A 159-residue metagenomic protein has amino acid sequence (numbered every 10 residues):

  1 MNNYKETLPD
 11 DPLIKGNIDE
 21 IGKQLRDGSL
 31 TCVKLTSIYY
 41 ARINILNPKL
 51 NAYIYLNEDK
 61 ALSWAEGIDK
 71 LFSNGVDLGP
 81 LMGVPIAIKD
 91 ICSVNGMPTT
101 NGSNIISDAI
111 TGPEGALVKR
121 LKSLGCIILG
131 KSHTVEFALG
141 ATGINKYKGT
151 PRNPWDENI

Functional and structural regions predicted by a protein language model:
M1-S63: An N-terminal boundary/leader segment
L13-I14, L50-Y53, I68, I105-I106 (+2 more regions): Short clusters of hydrophobic/aromatic residues that line enzyme substrate/ligand-binding pockets
L35, L56, N74-L78, K131: Surface-exposed patches in mature extracellular/periplasmic domains of secreted proteins
D59-E66, G125-C126, V135: Long amphipathic alpha-helix in the N-terminal Rossmann-like dinucleotide-binding domain of NAD(P)-dependent
A65-D69, S93: Glycine-rich loop at the start of a catalytic domain that most often binds anionic cofactors/ligands
I68-V84: Immediate post-signal peptide segment of exported/extracytoplasmic ligand-binding proteins
L81-I159: Short glycine/serine-rich loop/turn segments
